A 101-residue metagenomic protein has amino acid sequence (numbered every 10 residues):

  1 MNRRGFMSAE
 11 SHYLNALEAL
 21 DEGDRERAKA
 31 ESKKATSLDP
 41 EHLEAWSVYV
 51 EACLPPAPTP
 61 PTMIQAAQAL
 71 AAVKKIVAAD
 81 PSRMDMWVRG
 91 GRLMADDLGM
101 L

Functional and structural regions predicted by a protein language model:
M1-S11: TPR-adjacent "capping" and linker segments in tetratricopeptide-repeat scaffold/adaptor proteins
E22-E31, A57-K75, D97-L101: Structural signature of tandem alpha-helical TPR/SEL1-like repeats, specifically the intra-repeat loop/turn
K34-P55: Short, charge-rich amphipathic alpha-helical segments embedded in non-transmembrane helical bundles/solenoids
